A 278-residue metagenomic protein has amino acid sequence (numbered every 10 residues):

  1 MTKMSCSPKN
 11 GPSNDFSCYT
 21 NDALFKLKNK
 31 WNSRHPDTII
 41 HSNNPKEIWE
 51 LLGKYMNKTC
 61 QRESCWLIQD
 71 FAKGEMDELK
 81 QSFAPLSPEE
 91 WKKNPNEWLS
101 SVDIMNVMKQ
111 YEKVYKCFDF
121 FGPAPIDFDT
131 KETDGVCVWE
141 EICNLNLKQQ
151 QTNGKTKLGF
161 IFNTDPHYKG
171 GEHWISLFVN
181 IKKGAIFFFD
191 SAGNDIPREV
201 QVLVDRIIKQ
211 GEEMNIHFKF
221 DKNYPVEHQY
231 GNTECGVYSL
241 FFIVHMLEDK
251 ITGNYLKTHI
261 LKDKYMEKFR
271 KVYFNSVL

Functional and structural regions predicted by a protein language model:
M1-I175, I181-I186: Cysteine protease catalytic domains with a Cys-His-Asp triad
M1-T2, C235, Y273-L278: Terminal export signals
T20, S100, P197-V200, K262: A diffuse structural propensity rather than consistent per-protein peaks
E47, D103-V107, E199-L203, K264 (+1 more regions): Exposed alpha-helical structural elements
V107-Y111, L203-Q210, V272: Residues that form generic nucleotide/phosphate-binding pockets
Q151-G253, K257: Cysteine protease-like catalytic core of ubiquitin/ubiquitin-like
F242-L278: Contiguous terminal or domain-adjacent regions that often encompass a lipid-handling module or interaction segment
